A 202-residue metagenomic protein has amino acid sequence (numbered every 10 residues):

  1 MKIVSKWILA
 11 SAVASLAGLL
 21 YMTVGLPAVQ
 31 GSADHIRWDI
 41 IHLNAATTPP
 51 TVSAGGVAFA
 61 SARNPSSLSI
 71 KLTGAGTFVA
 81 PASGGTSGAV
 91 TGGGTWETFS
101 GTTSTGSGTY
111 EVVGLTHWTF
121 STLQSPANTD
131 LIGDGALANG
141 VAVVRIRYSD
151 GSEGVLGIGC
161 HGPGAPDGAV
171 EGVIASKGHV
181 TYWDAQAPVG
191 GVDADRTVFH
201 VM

Functional and structural regions predicted by a protein language model:
M1, A14, G31, A89 (+2 more regions): Intrinsically disordered, low-complexity regions enriched in Ser/Pro/Gly/Gln/His and often acidic
M1-Q30: Sec-dependent, cleavable N-terminal signal peptides
S11, A28, G108, G172-V173: Alpha-helical interaction segments
G25-S107, Y182-M202: N-terminal segment immediately downstream of the Sec signal-peptide cleavage site in secreted/extracellular proteins
A54-G56, G106-H117, E153-G164: Short amphipathic beta-strand/extended segments with alternating polar/hydrophobic composition
K71, T77-S149: Structured domain cores in non-transmembrane regions
P126-P188: Extracytosolic low-complexity repeat regions of secreted or lipid-anchored proteins
